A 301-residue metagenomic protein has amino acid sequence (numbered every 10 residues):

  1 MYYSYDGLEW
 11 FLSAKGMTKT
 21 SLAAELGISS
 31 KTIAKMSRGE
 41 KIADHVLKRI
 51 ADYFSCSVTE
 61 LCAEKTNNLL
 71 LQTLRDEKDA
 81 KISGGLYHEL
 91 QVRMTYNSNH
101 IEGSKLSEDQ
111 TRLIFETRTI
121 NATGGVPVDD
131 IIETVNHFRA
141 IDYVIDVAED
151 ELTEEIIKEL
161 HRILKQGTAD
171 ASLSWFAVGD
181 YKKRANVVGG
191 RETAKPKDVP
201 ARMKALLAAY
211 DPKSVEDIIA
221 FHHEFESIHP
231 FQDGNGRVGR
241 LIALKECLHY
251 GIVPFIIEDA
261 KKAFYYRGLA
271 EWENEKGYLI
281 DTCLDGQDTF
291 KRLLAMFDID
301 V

Functional and structural regions predicted by a protein language model:
M1-S21: A short, Lys/Arg-rich alpha-helix, primarily the initiator
E9, A23, A34-K35, K48 (+1 more regions): Key DNA-contacting residues within the recognition helix of helix-turn-helix
L12, M36-S37, F54, C62-K65: DNA major-groove recognition helix of helix-turn-helix
S13, A24, D52: Alpha-helical residues within the helix-turn-helix
T20, E25, K31, A63-V301: FIC/Doc superfamily catalytic core
G39-H45: Short, solvent-exposed alpha-helical "recognition" segments
H45-E60: DNA major-groove recognition helix of helix-turn-helix/homeodomain DNA-binding modules
